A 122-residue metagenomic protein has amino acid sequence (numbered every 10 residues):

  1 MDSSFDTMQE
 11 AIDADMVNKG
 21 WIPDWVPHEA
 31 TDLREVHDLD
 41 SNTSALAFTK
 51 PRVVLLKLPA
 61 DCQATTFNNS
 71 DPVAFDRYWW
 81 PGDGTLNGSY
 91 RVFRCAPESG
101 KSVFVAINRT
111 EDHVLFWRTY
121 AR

Functional and structural regions predicted by a protein language model:
M1-V17: Alpha-helical transmembrane signal-anchor/signal-peptide segments
D2-F5, R52-V53, D112: Intrinsically disordered, low-complexity regions
D13-V17, V26-T31, A96-S99: Short amphipathic alpha-helical surface micro-motifs
W21-N87: Mature extracytoplasmic domains of secretory-pathway proteins
C62-R122: Functional cores of ribonucleases/endoribonucleases
